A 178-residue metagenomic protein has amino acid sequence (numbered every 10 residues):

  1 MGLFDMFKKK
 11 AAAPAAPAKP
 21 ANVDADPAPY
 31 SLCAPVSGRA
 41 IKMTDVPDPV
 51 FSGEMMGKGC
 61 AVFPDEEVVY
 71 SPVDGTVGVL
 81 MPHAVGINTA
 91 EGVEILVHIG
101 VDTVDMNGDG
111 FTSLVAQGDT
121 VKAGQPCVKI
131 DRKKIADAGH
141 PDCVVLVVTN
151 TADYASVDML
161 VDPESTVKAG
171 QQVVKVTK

Functional and structural regions predicted by a protein language model:
G2-K178: Contiguous, well-folded functional domains in the mature portion of proteins
